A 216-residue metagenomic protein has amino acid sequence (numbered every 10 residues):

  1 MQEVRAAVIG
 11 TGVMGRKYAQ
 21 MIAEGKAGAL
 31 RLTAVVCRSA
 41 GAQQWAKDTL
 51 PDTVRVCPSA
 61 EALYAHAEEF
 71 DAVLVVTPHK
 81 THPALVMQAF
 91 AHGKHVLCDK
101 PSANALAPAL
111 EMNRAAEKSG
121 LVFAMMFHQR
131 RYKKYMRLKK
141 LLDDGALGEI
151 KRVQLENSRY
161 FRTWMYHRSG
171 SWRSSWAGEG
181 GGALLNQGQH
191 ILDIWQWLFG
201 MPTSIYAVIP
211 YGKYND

Functional and structural regions predicted by a protein language model:
M1-P51: N-terminal Rossmann-like dinucleotide-binding module
R16, P83, Q189: Residues forming the Rossmann-fold NAD(P)(H) cofactor-binding site
A34, A72, R152: Short, Asp-centered acidic motifs that coordinate Mg2+ and/or phosphate in catalytic or ligand-binding sites
V54-A115: Beta-loop-alpha module in the N-terminal Rossmann-like domain of NAD(P)-dependent dehydrogenases, especially those
C57, L97, V122-A124, Q154 (+1 more regions): Structural detector of well-ordered beta-strand residues that form the stable sheet scaffold of enzyme domains
E111-H128, E149-V153: Rossmann-fold dehydrogenase core element
Q129-N215: Predominantly a Rossmann-like dinucleotide-binding segment in NAD(P)-dependent oxidoreductases
